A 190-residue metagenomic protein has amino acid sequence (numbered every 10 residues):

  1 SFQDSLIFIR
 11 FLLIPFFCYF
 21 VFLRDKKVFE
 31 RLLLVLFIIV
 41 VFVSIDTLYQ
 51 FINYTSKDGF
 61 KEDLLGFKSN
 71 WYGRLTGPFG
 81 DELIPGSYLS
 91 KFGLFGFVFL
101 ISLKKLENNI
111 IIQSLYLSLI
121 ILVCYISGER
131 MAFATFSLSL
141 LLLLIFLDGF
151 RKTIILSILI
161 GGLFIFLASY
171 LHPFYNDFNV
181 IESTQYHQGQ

Functional and structural regions predicted by a protein language model:
F2-I7: Non-cytosolic membrane-interface motifs at loop->transmembrane helix junctions
R10-L13, E30-N70, G77-D148, F166-Y170: Alpha-helical transmembrane segments of multi-pass inner-membrane proteins
F16-F17: Mixed-charge (Asp/Glu-Lys/Arg
F22-F29: Membrane-water interface regions at transmembrane-helix termini and the short interhelical loops of multi-pass membrane
I52-G59, I154-I160, D177-E182: A cytosolic-side transmembrane-helix exit/cap motif
N70, L75, A168-Q190: Flexible juxtamembrane loops connecting transmembrane helices in multi-pass membrane enzymes that build or modify
F150-K152: Membrane-helix interface "capping/anchor" motifs
L156-Y170: Internal/C-terminal transmembrane anchor helices
